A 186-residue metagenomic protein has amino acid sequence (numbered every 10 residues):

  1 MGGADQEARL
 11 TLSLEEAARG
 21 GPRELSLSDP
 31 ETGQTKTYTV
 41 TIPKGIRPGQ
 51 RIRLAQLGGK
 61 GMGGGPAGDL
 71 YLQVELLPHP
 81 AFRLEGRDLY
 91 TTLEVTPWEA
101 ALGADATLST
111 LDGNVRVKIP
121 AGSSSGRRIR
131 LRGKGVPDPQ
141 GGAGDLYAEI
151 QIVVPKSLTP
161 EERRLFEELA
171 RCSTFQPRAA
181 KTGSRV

Functional and structural regions predicted by a protein language model:
M1-V186: Non-catalytic interaction modules of co-chaperones and other macromolecular assembly/maintenance factors
